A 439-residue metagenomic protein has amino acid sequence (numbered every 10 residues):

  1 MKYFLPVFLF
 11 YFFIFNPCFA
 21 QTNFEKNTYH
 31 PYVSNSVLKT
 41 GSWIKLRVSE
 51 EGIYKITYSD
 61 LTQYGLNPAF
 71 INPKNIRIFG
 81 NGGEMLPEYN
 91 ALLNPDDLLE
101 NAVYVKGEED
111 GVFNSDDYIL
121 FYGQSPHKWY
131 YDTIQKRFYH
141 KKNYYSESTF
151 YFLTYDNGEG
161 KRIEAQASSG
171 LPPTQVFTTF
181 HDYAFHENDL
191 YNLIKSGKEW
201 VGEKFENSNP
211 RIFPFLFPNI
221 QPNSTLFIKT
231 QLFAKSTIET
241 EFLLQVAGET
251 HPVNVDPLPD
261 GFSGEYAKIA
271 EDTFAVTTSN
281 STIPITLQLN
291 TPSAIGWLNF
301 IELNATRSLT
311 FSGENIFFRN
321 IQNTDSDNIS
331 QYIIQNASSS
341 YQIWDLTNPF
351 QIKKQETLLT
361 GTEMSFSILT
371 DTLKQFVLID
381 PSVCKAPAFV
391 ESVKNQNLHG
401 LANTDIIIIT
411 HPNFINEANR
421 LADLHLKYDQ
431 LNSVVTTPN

Functional and structural regions predicted by a protein language model:
M1-E25: Bacterial Sec-dependent N-terminal signal peptides
Q21-E50, Y64-P412, N416, D423-N432: Structured catalytic cores of large enzymes
I53-I56: Ligand-binding face of N-terminal immunoglobulin V-set domains in extracellular IgSF glycoproteins
L431-N439: Acidic, glycine-rich catalytic loops of TOPRIM or P-loop NTPase phosphate-binding modules used across DNA replication
